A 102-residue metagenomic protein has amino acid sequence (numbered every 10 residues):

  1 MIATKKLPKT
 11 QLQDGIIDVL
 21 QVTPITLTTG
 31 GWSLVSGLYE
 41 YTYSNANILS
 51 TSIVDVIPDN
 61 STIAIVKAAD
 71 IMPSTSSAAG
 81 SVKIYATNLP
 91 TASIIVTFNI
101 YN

Functional and structural regions predicted by a protein language model:
M1-G31: Glycine-rich, low-complexity segments
P24, T29-N102: Extracellular attachment/recognition segments
